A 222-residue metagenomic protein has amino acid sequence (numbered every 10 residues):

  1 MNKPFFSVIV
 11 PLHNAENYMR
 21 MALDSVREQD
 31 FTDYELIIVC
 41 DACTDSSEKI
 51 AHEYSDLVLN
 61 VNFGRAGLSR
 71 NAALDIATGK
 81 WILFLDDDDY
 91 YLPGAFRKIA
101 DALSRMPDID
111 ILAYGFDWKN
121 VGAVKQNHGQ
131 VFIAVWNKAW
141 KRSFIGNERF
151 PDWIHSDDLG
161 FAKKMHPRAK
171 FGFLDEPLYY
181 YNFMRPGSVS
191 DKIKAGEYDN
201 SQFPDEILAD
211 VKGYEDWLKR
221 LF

Functional and structural regions predicted by a protein language model:
M1-S25: N-proximal low-complexity "stem/linker" segments adjacent to membrane-targeting elements
N17-R20, D45-E53, Y90, G94: Acidic helix N-cap motif at the loop->helix transition within catalytic regions of sugar-transfer enzymes
S25, T32, C40-K49, D86: A conserved acidic beta->alpha catalytic loop
V61-A77: Glycine-rich, basic loop-to-helix element that forms the pyrophosphate-binding segment of sugar-nucleotide handling
I82: Short aromatic/hydrophobic "clamp" motif used to bind/position activated sugar donors
Y90, G94-V124: Conserved donor NDP-sugar-binding/catalytic core segment of glycosyltransferases
A123-G196: Conserved nucleotide-sugar donor-binding catalytic segment
Y180-M184, D191-L221: Catalytic core of nucleotide-sugar-dependent glycosyltransferases
